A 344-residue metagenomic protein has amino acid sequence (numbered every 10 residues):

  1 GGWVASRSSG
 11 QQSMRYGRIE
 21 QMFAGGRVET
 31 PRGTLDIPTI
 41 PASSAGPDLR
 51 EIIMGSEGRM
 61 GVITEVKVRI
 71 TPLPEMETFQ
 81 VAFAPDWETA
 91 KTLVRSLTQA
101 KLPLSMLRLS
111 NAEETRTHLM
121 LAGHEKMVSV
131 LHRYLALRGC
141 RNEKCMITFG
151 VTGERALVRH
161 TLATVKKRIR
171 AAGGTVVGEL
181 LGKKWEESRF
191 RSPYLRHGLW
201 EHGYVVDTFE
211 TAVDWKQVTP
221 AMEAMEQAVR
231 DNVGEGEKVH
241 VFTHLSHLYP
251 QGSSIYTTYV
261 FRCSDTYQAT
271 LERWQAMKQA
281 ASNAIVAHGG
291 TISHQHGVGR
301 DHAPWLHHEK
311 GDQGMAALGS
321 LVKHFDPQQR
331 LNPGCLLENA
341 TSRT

Functional and structural regions predicted by a protein language model:
G1-S110, T344: FAD-binding subdomain of flavoenzyme oxidoreductases
A24-R27, R50, M60-E65, E88-T98 (+4 more regions): Predominant activation on well-ordered alpha-helical scaffold segments within soluble catalytic domains
G26, V66-V68, F149, F209 (+3 more regions): A structural signal for short, well-ordered beta-strand segments
T78, V206, T266, D301-H307: Short beta-alpha connecting loops at secondary-structure transitions that line or flank enzyme active sites
K91-A280, H288: C-terminal substrate-recognition/cap domain of FAD-linked oxidoreductases
E113, L248, T291-P304: Small/polar glycine-rich anion-binding or flexible loop at a beta-alpha turn
V298-T344: Activity-critical C-terminal alpha-helical subdomain
